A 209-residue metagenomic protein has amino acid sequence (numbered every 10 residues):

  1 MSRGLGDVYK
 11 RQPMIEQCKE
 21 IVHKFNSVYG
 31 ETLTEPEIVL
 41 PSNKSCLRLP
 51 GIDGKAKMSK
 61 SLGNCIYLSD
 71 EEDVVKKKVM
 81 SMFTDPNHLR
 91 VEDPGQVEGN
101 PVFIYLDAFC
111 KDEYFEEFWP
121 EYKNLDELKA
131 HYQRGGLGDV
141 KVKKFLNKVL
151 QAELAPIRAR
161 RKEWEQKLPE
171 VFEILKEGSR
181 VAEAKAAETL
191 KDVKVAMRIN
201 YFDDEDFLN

Functional and structural regions predicted by a protein language model:
M1-Y9: Single conserved hydrophobic/aromatic residue that forms the stacking wall/gate of nucleotide- or nucleobase-binding
Q12-N209: Conserved nucleotide- and phosphate/pyrophosphate-binding catalytic cores in adenylate/nucleotidyl-handling enzymes
